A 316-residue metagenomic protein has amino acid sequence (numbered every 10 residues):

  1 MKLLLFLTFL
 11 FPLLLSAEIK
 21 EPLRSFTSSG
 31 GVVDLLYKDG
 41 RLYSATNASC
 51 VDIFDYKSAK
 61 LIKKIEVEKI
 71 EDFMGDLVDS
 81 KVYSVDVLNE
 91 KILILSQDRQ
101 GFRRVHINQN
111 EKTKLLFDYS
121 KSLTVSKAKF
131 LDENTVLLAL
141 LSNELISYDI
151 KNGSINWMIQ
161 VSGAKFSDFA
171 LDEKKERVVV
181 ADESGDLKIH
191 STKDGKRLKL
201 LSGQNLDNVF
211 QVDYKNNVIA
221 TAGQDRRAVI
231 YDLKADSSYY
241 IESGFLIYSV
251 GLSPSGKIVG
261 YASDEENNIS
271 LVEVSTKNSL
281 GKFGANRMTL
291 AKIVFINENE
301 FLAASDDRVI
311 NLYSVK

Functional and structural regions predicted by a protein language model:
E21-T27, K60-G75, K112-Y119, S154-Q160 (+3 more regions): A short beta-strand motif characteristic of beta-propeller blades
R24-S49: Beta-strand-rich domains and repeat architectures in extracellular enzymes and scaffolds, especially beta-propellers
L35, V85, A128, F169-L171 (+3 more regions): Hydrophobic core register within WD40 beta-propeller blades
Y37-D39, V87-N89, L131-E133, E173-K174 (+3 more regions): Residue-level detector of Asp-centered blade-edge/turn motifs that repeat once per structural unit in beta-propeller
L42, I92-L93, V136, V178 (+3 more regions): Hydrophobic beta-strand positions that form the internal "hydrophobic ladder" of WD40/Gbeta-like beta-propeller blades
T46-N47, Q97-D98, L140-L141, A181-S184 (+3 more regions): Conserved strand-to-loop turn within each blade of WD40 beta-propeller repeats
D52, R103-H106, I146, K188 (+3 more regions): WD40 beta-propeller blade core
Y56-A59, N108-E111, D149-G153, S191-G195 (+3 more regions): Short loop/turn segments that connect beta-strands within beta-propeller blades
